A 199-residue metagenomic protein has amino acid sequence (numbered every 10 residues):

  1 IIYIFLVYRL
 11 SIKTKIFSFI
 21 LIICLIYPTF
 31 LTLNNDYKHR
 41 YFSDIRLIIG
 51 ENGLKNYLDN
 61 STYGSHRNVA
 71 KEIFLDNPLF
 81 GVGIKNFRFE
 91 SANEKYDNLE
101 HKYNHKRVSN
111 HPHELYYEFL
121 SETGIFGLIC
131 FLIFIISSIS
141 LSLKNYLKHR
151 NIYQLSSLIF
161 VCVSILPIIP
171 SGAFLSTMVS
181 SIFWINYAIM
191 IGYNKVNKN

Functional and structural regions predicted by a protein language model:
I1-F5, C24, F131-F134, S157-I169 (+1 more regions): Transmembrane alpha-helices of multi-pass inner-membrane enzymes
L6-Y8, T14, E122-I165: Hydrophobic transmembrane alpha-helices and their immediate junctions
V7-K55, N68-D76, I84, F89: A membrane-periplasm/extracellular boundary helix in multi-pass inner-membrane enzymes that assemble envelope glycans
I12-F17, K148, N194-N199: Transmembrane signal-anchor hairpin modules in multi-pass inner-membrane enzymes, especially those that act on
P28-T32, T62, S138-N145, I165-I169 (+1 more regions): Hydrophobic membrane-targeting alpha-helices
Y37, Y41, S142-R150, F174 (+1 more regions): Membrane-interfacial segments
L54-N68, E72-D76, F80-T123: Long extracytoplasmic/lumenal interhelical loops at the membrane interface of multi-pass membrane proteins
V69, E90, L115, F119 (+3 more regions): Generic recognition of well-ordered alpha-helical segments
